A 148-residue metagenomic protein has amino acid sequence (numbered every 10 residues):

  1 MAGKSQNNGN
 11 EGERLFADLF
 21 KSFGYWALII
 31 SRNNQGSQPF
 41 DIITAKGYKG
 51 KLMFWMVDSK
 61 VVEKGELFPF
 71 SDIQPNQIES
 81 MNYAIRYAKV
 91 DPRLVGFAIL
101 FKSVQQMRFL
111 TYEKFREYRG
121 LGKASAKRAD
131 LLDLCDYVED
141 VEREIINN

Functional and structural regions predicted by a protein language model:
M1-Q35, Y48: Acidic-basic catalytic patches of nuclease active cores, encompassing PD-(D/E)XK and other metal-cofactor nuclease
N8-N10, R14-S22, L110-N148: Helix-rich interaction surfaces within compact, conserved domain-sized segments that mediate assembly or partner
F20, I42-T44, G50-K64: Conserved catalytic cores of phosphodiester-cleaving nucleases, focusing on short active-site segments
F23, A45-K49, Y87-D91: Alpha-helix C-cap/termination motif
Q38: Beta-rich catalytic cores
V62-Y83: Mg2+/Mn2+-dependent nuclease catalytic core
N82-F115: Nucleic-acid nuclease catalytic cores
